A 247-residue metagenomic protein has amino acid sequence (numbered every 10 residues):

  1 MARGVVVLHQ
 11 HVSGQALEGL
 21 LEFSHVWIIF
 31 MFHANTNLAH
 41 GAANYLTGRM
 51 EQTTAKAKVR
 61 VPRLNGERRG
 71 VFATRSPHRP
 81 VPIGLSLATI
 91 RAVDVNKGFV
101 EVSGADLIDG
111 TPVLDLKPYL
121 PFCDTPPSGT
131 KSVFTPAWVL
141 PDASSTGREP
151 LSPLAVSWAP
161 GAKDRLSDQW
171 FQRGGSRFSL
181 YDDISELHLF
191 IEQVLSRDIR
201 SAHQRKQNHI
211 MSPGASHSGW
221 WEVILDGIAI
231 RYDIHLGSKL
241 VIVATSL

Functional and structural regions predicted by a protein language model:
M1-L87, R91-L247: Glycine-rich, low-complexity intrinsically disordered segments
